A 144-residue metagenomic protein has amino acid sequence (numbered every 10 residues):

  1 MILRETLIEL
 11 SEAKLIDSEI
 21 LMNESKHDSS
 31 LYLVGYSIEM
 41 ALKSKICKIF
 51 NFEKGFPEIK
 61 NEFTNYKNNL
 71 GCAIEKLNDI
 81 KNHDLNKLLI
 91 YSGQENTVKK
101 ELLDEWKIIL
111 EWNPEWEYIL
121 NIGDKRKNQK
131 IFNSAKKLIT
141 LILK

Functional and structural regions predicted by a protein language model:
M1-K144: Terminal alpha-helical segments
